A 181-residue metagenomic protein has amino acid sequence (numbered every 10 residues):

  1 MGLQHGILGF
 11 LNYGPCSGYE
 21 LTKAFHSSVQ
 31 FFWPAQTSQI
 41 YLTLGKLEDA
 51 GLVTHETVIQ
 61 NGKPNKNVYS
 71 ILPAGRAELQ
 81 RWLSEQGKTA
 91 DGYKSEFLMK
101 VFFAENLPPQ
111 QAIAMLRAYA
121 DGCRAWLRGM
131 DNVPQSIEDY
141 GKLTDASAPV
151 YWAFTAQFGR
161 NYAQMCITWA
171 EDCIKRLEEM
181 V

Functional and structural regions predicted by a protein language model:
M1-G92: Basic helix-turn-helix/winged-helix DNA-binding cores and closely related short helical interaction motifs
H5-G9, M99, A114, F154: Positions in alpha-helical segments
F10-Y13, F32, A104, Y119-G122 (+2 more regions): Histidine kinase transmitter module recognition
R81-R128, N132: Amphipathic alpha-helical dimerization/coiled-coil segments that flank or bridge DNA-binding/regulatory modules
P109, L116, P149-W152, A156 (+1 more regions): Amphipathic alpha-helical coiled-coil segments and their boundaries
I113, A120, R124-L127, P134 (+4 more regions): Heptad-repeat amphipathic alpha-helical coiled-coil interaction surface used for oligomerization/assembly
V133-F154: Acidic interhelical loop/turn segments
C173-V181: Long amphipathic alpha-helical coiled-coil segments
